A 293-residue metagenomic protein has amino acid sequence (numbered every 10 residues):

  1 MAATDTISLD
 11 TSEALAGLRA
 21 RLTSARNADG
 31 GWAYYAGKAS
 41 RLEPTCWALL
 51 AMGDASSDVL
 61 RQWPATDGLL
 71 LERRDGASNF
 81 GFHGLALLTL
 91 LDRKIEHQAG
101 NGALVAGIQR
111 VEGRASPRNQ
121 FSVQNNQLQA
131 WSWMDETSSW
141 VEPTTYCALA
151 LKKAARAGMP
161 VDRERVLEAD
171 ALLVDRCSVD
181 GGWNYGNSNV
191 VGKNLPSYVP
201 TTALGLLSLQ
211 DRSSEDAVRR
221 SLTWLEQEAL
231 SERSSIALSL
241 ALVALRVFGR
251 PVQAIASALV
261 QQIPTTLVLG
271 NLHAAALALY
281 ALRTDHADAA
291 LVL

Functional and structural regions predicted by a protein language model:
M1-A16, W32-S56, L71-Q109, G113-A171 (+3 more regions): An alpha-helical repeat/solenoid feature that recognizes helix-turn-helix modules
R26-A28: N-terminal capping segment at the start of a domain
S56-L70: A short glycine/small-residue-enriched secondary-structure motif
A258-L259: Protein-protein interaction modules outside structured cores
Q262: Basic- and aromatic-enriched surface patches that contact anionic nucleotides/nucleic acids
